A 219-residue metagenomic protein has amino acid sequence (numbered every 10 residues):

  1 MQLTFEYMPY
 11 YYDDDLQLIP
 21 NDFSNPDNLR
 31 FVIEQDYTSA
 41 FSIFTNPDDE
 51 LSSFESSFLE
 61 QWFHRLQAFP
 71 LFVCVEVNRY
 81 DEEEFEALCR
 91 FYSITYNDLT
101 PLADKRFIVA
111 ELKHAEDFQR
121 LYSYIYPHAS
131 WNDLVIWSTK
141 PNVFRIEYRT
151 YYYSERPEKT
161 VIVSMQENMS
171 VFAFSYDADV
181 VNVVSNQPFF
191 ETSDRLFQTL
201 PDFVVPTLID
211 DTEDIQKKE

Functional and structural regions predicted by a protein language model:
M1-Y148: Extended, low-hydrophobicity segments enriched in charged/polar residues
E6-D13, P26, Q35, V77 (+6 more regions): Generic ordered-secondary-structure signal
W131-D177: Intrinsically disordered, low-complexity segments enriched in Gly and acidic/Ser/Thr residues that form flexible
V163-E219: Alpha-helical oligomerization segments
